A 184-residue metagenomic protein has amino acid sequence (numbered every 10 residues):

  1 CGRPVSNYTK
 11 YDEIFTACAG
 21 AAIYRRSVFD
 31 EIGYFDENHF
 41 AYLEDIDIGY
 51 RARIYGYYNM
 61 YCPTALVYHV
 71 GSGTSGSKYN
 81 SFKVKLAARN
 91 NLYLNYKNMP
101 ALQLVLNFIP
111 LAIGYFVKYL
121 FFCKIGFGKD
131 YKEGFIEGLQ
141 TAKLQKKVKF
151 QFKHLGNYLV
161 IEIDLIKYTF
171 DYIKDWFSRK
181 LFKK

Functional and structural regions predicted by a protein language model:
C1-F40, I46, Y55: Acidic/His-rich active-site region of diverse nucleotide-sugar glycosyltransferases
V5-T9, E13-I14, K146-K184: Glycine-rich phosphate/pyrophosphate-binding loop and adjacent beta-alpha nucleotide/cofactor-binding cores
C18, Y50, P63: A cytosolic small-molecule/anion-sensing beta-strand core signal
I23-Y24, D45-I46, Y115-Y119, Y172 (+2 more regions): Catalytic-site signature of metal-activated, phosphate-bearing donor transferases, centered on the GT-A/GT-A-like
D47-R51, V67: Short active-site alpha-helical segment characteristic of glycosyltransferases and processive polysaccharide synthases
Y58-Y168: Active-site-adjacent helix/loop segment of glycosyltransferases that harbors family-specific signature motifs
